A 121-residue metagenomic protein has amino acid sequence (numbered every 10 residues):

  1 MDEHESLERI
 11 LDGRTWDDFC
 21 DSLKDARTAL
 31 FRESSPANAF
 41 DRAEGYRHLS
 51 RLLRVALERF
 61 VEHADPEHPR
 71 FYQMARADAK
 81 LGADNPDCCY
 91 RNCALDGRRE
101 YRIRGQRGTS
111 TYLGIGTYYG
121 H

Functional and structural regions predicted by a protein language model:
M1-H121: A compositional/structural signature for long, glycine/proline-rich flexible linkers and loops on extracytoplasmic
